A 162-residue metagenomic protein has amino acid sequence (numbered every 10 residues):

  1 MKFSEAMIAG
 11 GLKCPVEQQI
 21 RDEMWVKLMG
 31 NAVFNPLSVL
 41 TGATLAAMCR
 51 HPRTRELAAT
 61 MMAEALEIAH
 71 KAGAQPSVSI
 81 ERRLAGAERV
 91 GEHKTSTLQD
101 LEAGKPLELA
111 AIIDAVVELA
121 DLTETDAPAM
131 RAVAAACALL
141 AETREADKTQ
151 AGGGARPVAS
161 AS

Functional and structural regions predicted by a protein language model:
M1-S77, R82: Internal alpha-helical scaffold of NAD(P)-dependent oxidoreductase catalytic cores
I8, A47, A59-S162: NAD(P)-dependent Rossmann-like dehydrogenase/reductase catalytic/cofactor-binding core
